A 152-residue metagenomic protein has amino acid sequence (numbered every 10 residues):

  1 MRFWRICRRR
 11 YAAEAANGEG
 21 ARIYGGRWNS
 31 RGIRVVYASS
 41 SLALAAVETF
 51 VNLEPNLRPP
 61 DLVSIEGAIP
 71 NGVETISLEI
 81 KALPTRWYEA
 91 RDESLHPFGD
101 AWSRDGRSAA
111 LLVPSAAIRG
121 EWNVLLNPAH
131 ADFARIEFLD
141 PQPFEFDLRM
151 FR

Functional and structural regions predicted by a protein language model:
R2-N17, S30, R58-R152: Active-site and NAD+-binding cores of ADP-ribose-processing enzymes
A13-N29, V36-Y37: NAD-dependent ADP-ribosyltransferases
A21-R22, V51-N52, H96: Glycine-rich, charged/polar anion/phosphate-binding loops that engage phosphate groups from diverse ligands
W28-N52, V124-A129: Extended catalytic/binding region for NAD+/ADP-ribose chemistry, centered on the ART fold
